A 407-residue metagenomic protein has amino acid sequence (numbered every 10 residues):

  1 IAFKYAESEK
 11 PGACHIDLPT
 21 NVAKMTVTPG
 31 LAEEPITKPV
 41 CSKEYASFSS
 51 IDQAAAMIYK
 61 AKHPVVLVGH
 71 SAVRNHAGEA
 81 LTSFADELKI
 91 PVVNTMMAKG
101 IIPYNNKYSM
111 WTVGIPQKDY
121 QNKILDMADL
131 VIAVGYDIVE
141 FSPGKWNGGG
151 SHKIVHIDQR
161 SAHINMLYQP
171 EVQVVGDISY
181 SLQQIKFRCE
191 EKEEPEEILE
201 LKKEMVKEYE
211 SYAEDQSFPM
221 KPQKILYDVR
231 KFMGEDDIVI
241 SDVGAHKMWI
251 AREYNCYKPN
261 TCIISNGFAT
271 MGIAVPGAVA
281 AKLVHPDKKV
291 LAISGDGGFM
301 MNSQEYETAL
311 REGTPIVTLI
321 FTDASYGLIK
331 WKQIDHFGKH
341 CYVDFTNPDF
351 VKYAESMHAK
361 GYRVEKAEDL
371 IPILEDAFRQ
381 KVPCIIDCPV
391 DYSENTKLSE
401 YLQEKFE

Functional and structural regions predicted by a protein language model:
I1-E33, A54-M57, Q121-K153, R188 (+1 more regions): Structural signature of the thiamine diphosphate
Y5-K10, S50-P64, F84, L125-A128 (+3 more regions): Glycine-rich phosphate/diphosphate-binding loops that line cofactor/substrate pockets in enzymes
D17, I90-M96, V155-D158, T318-F321: Short internal beta-strands
L18, A98-L201, P348, L374: Glycine-rich, acidic loop regions that bind phosphate or pyrophosphate groups
L18-K24, H70-A72, S161, V243-K247 (+2 more regions): Glycine-rich beta-alpha junction loops
T28-P39, P103-Y104, K203-A213, N260-T261 (+2 more regions): Gly-rich Lys/Arg/Thr-decorated short loops/hinges at beta-loop-alpha junctions or inter-strand turns that position
M127, I164-L167, Q173-V175, S179-I185 (+1 more regions): Thiamine diphosphate
K203-A281, D287: Active-site diphosphate/adenylate-binding microenvironment
